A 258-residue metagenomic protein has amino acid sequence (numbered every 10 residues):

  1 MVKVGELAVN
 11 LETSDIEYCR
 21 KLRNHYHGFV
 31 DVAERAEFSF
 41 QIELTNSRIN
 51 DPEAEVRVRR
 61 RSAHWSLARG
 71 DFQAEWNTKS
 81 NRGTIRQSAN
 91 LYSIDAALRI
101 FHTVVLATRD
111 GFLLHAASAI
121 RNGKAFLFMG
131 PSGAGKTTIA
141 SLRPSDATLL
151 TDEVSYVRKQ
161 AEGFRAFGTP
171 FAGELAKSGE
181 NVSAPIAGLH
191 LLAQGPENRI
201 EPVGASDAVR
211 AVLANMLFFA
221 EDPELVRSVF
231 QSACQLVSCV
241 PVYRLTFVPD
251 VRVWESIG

Functional and structural regions predicted by a protein language model:
M1-S132, L142-L150, S155-G258: A noncatalytic interaction/capping subdomain that flanks phosphate/NTP-handling catalytic cores
A134-K136: Conserved glycine(s) of the Walker
I139: Hydrophobic positions on the alpha1 helix immediately C-terminal to the Walker A/P-loop
